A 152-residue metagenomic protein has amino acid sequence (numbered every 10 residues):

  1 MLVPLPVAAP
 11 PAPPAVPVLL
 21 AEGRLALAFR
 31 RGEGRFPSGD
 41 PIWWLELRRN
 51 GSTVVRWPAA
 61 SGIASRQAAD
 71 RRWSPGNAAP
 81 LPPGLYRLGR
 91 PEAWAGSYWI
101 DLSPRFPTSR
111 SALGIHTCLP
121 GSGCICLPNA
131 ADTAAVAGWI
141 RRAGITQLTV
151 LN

Functional and structural regions predicted by a protein language model:
L2-L119, A134-I145, L151-N152: Cell wall/extracellular polymer interaction/catalysis modules
G121-N129, T133: Active-site nucleophilic cysteine motif
C126, T149-V150: Structural signal for conserved beta-strand scaffold positions within catalytic alpha/beta enzyme cores
